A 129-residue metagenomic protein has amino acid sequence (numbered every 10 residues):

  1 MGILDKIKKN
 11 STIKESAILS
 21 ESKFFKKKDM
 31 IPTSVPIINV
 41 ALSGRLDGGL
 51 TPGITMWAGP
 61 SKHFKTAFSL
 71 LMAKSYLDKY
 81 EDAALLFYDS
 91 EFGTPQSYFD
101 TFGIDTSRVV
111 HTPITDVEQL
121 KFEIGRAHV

Functional and structural regions predicted by a protein language model:
M1-R108, T112, L120-G125: The Walker A/P-loop phosphate-binding site
A127-V129: Conserved small/polar residues in nucleotide/adenosyl-binding loops
